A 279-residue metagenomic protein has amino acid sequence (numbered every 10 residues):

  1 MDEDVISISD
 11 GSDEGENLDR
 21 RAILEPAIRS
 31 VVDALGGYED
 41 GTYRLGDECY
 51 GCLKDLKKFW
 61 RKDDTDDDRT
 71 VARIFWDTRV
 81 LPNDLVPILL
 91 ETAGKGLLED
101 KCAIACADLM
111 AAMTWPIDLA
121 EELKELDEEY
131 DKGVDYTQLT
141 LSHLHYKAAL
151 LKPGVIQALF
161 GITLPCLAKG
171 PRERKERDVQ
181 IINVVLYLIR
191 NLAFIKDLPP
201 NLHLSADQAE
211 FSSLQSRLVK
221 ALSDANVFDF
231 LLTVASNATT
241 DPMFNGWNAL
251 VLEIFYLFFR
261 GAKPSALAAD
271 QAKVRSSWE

Functional and structural regions predicted by a protein language model:
D2-E279: Long amphipathic alpha-helical scaffold regions
